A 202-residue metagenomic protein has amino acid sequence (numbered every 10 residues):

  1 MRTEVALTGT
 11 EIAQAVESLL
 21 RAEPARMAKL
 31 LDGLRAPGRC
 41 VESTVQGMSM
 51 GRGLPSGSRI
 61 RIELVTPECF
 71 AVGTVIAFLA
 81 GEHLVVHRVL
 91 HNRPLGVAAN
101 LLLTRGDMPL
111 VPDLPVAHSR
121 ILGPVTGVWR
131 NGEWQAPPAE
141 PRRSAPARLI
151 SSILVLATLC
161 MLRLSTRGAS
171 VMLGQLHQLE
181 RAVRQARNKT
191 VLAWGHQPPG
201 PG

Functional and structural regions predicted by a protein language model:
M1-P67, W134-G202: Protein maturation boundaries and topogenic segments
E42, I60-I62, A77, L103 (+1 more regions): Hydrophobic beta-strand signal
G47, H91-R93, G123: A residue-level detector for short acidic-glycine micro-motifs
P67-L79: Short coil-to-beta transition motif at edge beta-strands of beta-rich domains
T74-I76, V85-N92: Short beta-strand-centered aromatic/proline hotspots
L102-S144: Extended, hydrophilic extramembrane loops/domains of integral membrane proteins
